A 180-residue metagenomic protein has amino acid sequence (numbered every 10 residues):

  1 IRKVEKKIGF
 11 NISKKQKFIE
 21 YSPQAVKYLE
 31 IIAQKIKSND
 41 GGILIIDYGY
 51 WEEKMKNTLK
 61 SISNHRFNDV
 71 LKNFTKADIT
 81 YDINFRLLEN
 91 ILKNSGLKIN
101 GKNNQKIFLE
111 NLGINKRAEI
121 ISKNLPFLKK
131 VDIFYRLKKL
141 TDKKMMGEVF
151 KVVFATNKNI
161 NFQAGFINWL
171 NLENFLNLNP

Functional and structural regions predicted by a protein language model:
K3-P180: Long, Lys/Arg- and hydrophobic-enriched amphipathic alpha-helices
